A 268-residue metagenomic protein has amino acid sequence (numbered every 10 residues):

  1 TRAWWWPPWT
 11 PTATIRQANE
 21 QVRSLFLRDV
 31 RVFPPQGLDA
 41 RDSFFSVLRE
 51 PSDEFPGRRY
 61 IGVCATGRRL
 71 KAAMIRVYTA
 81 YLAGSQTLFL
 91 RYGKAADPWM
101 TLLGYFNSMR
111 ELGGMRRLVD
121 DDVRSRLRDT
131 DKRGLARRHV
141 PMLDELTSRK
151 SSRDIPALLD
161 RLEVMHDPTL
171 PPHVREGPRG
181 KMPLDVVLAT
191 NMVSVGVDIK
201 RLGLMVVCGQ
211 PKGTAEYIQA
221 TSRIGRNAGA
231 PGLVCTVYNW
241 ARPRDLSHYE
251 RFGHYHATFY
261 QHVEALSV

Functional and structural regions predicted by a protein language model:
T1-W6, R223-G225: Short, conserved "post-DEAD/DEAH" coupling segment immediately C-terminal to helicase motif II within the SF2/RecA-like
W5-W6, L27-V30, F55-R59, P98-M100 (+3 more regions): Short glycine-/polar-rich loops that comprise or flank the Walker A/P-loop and associated switch/sensor motifs
W6-T12, V186-A189: Structural recognition of the conserved hydrophobic beta-strand(s) that form the central parallel beta-sheet of P-loop
I15-D122, R126, L143-D144, A241: Conserved interdomain linker/interface between the two RecA-like ATPase lobes of SF2 helicase motors
S148-A189: Conserved helicase ATPase core of P-loop NTP-dependent helicases/translocases
M182-P183, E216-A265: Conserved segment of the helicase C-terminal RecA-like domain
V187-G203, A220-N227: SF2 helicase motor core recognition
V193-Q210, E216, G232-T236: A short beta-strand element within the Helicase C-terminal
